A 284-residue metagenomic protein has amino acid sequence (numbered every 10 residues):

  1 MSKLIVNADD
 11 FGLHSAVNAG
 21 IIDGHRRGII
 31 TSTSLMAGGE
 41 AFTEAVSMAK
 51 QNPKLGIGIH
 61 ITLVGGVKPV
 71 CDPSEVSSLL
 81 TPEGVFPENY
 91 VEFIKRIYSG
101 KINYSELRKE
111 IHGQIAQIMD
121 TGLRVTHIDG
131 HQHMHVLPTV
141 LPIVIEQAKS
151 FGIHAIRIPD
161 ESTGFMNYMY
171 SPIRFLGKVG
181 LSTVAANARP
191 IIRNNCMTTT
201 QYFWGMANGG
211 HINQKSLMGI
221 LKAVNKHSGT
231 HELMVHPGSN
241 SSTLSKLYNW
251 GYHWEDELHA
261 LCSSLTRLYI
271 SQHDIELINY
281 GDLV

Functional and structural regions predicted by a protein language model:
S2-I5, S15-G56, H60-H127, T139-V284: Terminal accessory/targeting
A8-F11: DG-centered beta-turn motif at the end of beta-strands
G130-L137: Active-site histidine-anchored catalytic micro-motif
